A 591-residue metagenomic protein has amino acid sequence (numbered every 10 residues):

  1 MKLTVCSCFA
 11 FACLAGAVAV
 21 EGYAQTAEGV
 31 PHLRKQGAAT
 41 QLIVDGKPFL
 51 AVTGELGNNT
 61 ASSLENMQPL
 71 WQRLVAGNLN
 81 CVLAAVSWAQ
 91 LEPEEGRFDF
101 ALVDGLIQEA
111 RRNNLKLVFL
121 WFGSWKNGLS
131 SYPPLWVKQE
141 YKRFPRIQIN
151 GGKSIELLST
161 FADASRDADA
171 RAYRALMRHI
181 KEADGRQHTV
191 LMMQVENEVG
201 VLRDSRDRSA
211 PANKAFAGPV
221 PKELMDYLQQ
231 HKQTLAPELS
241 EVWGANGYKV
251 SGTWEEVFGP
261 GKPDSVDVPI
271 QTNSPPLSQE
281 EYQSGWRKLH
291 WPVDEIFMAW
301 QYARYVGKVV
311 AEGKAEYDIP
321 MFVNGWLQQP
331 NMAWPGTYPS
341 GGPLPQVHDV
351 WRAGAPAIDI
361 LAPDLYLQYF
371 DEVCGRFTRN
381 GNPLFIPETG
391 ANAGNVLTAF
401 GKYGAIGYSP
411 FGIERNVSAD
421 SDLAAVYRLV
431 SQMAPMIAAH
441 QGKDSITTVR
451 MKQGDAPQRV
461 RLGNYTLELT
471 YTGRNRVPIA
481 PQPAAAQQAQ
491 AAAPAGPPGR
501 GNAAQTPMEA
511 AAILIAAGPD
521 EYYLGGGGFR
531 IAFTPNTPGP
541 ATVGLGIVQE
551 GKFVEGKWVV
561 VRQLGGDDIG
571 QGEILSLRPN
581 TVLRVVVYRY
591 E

Functional and structural regions predicted by a protein language model:
Y23-N80: N-terminal carbohydrate-binding accessory modules
G46, V82, A110, L176 (+2 more regions): Conserved, mostly hydrophobic/aromatic
T53-S62, A85-V103, N150-R171, G285-A303 (+3 more regions): The substrate-binding groove and active-site-proximal loops of carbohydrate-active enzymes, especially glycoside
T60-A76, P339-G354, F370-D371, V396: Short, acidic/polar
N66-Y141, Y302-E316: Aromatic-lined substrate-binding rim segments of carbohydrate-active enzymes
L115, V306-I319, Q346-H440: Catalytic-core region of carbohydrate-active enzymes that cleave or remodel glycosidic bonds
R143-H348: Polysaccharide-binding and catalytic clefts of secreted carbohydrate-active enzymes
T398-P538: Aromatic- and carboxylate-lined catalytic core of secreted/periplasmic carbohydrate-active enzymes
